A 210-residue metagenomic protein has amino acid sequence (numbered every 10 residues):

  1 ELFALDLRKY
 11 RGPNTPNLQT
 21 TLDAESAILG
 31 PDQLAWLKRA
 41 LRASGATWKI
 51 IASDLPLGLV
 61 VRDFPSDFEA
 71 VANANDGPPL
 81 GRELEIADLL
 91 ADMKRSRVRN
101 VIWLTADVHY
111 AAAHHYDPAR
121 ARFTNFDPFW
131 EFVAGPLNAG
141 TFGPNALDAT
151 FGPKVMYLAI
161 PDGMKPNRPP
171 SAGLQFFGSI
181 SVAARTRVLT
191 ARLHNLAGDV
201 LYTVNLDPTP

Functional and structural regions predicted by a protein language model:
E1-P210: Metal-dependent phosphoester/phosphodiester hydrolase catalytic core
